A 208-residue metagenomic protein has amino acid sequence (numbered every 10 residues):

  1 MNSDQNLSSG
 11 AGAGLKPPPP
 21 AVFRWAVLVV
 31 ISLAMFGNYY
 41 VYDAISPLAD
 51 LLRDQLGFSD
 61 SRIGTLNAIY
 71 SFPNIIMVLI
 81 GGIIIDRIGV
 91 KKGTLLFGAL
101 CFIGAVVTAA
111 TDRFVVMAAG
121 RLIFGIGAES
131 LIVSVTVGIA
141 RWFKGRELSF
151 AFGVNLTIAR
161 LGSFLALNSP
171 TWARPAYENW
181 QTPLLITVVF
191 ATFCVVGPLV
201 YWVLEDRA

Functional and structural regions predicted by a protein language model:
N2-A34, N38-Y40: Cytosolic juxtamembrane N-terminal segment immediately preceding the first transmembrane helix of multi-pass
A26-D60: Extracytoplasmic
I31-M35, Y39, S71, A105 (+1 more regions): Helical-face signature of the major facilitator-like transporter fold
Y39, D43, A109, G125-V133 (+1 more regions): Small-residue-rich segments within alpha-helical transmembrane domains of MFS-like 12-TM solute carriers
D43, S71-L79, S163-F164: Residue-level signature of mid-helix packing/kink "hotspots" within the transmembrane helices of 12-pass Major
I76-V115: Conserved MFS/SLC helix-loop-helix module at the cytosolic interface between two early adjacent transmembrane helices
F114, G120-I158: Cytoplasmic helix-loop-helix junction between adjacent transmembrane helices in 12-TM secondary transporters
N155-D206: Helix-loop-helix hairpin linking two adjacent transmembrane segments in secondary transporters
